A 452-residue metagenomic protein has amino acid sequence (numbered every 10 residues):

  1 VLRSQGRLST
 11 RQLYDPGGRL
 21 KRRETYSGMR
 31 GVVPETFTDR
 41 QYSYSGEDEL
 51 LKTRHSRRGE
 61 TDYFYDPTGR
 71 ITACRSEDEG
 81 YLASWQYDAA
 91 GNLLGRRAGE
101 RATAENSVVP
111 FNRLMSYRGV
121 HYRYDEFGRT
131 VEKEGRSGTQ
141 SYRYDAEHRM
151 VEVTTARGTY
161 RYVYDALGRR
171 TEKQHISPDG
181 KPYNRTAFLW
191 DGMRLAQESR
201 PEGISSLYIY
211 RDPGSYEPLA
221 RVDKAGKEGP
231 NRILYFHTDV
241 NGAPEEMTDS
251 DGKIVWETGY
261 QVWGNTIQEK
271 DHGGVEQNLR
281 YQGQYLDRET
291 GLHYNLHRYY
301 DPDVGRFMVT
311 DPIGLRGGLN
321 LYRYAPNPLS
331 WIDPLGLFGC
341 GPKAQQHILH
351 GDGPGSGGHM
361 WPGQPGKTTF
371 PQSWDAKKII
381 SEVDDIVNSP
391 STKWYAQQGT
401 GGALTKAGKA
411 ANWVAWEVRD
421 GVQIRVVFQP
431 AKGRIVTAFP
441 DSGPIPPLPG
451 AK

Functional and structural regions predicted by a protein language model:
V1-H55, G59-S76, L82-A98, A102-S116 (+15 more regions): Beta-strand elements of repeat-based all-beta scaffolds
F37, Y183, S205, N231-R232 (+2 more regions): Short, surface-exposed coil-to-beta transition loops
L94-V109, R221, G226-L296, S330-W331: A motif-centric feature for acidic-aromatic and gly/ser/thr-rich catalytic loops and repeats
I176-P178, S250-G252, P328-L329, S442-G443: Acidic glycine-/aspartate-rich tracts in secreted/extracellular proteins
A196-Q197, I209, A220, Y235-H237 (+4 more regions): Short, hydrophobic/aromatic-rich beta-strand segments within well-structured domains
A325-L337: Short Cys/His-centered divalent metal-binding micro-motifs
Q345, H350-K452: Functional cores of ribonucleases/endoribonucleases
